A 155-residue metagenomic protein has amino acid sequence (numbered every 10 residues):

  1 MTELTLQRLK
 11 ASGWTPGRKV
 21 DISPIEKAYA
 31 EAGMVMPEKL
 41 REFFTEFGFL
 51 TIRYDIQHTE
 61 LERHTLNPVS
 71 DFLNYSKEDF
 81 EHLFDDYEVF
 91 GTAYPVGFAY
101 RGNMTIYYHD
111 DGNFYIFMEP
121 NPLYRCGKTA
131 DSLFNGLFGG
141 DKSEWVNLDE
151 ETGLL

Functional and structural regions predicted by a protein language model:
M1-N103, D149-G153: A surface-exposed partner-binding patch
Y29, F49-L50, F98, F114 (+2 more regions): Generic hydrophobic/packing signal
Y108-D111: Short acidic-glycine loop/turn motifs at beta-strand connectors
Y115-E119: Short, compact, well-ordered microdomains
N121-N147: Compact, glycine/acidic-enriched structural inserts
